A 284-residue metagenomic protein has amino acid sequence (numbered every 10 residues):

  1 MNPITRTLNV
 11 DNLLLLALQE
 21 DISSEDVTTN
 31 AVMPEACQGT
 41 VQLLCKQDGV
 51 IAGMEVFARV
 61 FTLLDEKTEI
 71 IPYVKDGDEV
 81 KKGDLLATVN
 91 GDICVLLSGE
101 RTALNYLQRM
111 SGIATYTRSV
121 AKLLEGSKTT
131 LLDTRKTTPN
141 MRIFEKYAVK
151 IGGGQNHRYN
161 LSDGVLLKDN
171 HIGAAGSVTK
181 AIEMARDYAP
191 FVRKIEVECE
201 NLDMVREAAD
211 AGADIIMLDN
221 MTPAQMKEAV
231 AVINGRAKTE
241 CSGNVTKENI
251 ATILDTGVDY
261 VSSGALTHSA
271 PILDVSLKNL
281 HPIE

Functional and structural regions predicted by a protein language model:
N2-A211, I215, K227-V232, E240-C241 (+2 more regions): Acidic/glycine-rich phosphate/pyrophosphate-binding loops and surrounding catalytic core that coordinate Mg2+
N220, G243, G264-A265: Short secondary-structure boundary segments
A237: A short helix->loop->beta-strand "cap" motif at the edges of active sites that frequently abuts
A265-E284: Short, charged, intrinsically disordered terminal tails
